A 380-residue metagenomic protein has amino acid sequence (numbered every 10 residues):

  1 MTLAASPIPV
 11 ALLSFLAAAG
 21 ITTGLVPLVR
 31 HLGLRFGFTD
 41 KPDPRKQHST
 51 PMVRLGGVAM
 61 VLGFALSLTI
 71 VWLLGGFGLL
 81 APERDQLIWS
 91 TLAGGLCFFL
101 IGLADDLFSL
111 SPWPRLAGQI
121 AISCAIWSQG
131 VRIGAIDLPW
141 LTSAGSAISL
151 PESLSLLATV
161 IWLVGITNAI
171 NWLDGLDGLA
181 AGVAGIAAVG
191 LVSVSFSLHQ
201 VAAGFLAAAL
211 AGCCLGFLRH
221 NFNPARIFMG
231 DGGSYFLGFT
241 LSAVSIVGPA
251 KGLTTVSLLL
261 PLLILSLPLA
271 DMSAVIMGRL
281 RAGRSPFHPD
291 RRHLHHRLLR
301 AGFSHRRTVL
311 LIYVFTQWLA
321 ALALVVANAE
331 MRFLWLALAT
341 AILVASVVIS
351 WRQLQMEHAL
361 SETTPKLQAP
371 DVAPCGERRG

Functional and structural regions predicted by a protein language model:
T2-M272: "…together with the soluble PPM/PP2C metallo-phosphatase catalytic core" -> "…together with the soluble PPM/PP2C
L28-H31, V348-T364: Membrane-interface capping segments at transmembrane-helix boundaries
L28-V53, A274-R306, C375: Cytosolic, membrane-interface loops and tails of multi-pass inner-membrane proteins
S111, D174, F303-S304, M331: A helix-boundary/kink motif common to multi-pass secondary transporters, especially Major Facilitator Superfamily
C213, F239, A301-L322: Hydrophobic membrane-spanning alpha-helices of multi-pass integral membrane proteins
V247-T254, L336-E357: N-terminal hydrophobic signal/anchor transmembrane helix of membrane proteins
R291, H358-G376: Short, highly charged, low-complexity non-transmembrane loops/tails of multi-pass membrane proteins
A320-L338: Extracellular/periplasmic helix-loop-helix junctions in multi-pass membrane proteins
